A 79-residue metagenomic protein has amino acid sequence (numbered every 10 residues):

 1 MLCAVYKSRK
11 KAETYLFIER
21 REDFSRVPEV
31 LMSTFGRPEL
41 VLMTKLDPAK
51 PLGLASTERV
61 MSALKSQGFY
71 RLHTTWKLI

Functional and structural regions predicted by a protein language model:
M1-L2: Extreme N-terminal starter segment of soluble prokaryotic enzymes
V5, L16-I18, L42-M43, L64 (+1 more regions): Generic structural hydrophobic/aromatic packing signal, biased to beta-strands
V5-S25, V30: N-terminal acidic leader/helix
A12, R37-P38, Q67: Structured helix-beta-strand junction loops
R21-F24, R37, L54: Amphipathic alpha-helical transducer elements in NTP-driven molecular machines
D23, L31, S56-V60: Amphipathic alpha-helical interface surfaces
E29-L52: Acidic, aromatic-enriched beta-alpha/helix-loop junctions
L46, L52-I79: Helix-rich interaction surfaces within compact, conserved domain-sized segments that mediate assembly or partner
